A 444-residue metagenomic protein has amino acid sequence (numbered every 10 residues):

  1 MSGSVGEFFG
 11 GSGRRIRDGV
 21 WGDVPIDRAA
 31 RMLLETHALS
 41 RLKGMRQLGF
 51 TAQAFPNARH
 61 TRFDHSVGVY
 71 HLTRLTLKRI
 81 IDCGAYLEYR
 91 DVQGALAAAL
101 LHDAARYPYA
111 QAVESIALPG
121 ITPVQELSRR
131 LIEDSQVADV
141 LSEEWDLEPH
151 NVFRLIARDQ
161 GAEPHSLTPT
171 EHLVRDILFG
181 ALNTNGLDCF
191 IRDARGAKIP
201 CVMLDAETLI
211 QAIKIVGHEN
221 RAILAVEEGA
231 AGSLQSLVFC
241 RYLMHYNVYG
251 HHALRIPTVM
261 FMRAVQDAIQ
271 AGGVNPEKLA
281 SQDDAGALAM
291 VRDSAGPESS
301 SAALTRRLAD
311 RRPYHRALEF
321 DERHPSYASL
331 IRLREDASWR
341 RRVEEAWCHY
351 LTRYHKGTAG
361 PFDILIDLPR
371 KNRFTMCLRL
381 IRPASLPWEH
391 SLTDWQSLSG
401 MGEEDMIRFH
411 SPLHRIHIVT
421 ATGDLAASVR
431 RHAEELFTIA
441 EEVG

Functional and structural regions predicted by a protein language model:
M1-G94, A104-G444: Histidine-centered, transition-metal-coordinating active-site segments
L101: Aromatic-lined, polymer-binding surfaces characteristic of secreted/periplasmic polysaccharide-degrading enzymes
